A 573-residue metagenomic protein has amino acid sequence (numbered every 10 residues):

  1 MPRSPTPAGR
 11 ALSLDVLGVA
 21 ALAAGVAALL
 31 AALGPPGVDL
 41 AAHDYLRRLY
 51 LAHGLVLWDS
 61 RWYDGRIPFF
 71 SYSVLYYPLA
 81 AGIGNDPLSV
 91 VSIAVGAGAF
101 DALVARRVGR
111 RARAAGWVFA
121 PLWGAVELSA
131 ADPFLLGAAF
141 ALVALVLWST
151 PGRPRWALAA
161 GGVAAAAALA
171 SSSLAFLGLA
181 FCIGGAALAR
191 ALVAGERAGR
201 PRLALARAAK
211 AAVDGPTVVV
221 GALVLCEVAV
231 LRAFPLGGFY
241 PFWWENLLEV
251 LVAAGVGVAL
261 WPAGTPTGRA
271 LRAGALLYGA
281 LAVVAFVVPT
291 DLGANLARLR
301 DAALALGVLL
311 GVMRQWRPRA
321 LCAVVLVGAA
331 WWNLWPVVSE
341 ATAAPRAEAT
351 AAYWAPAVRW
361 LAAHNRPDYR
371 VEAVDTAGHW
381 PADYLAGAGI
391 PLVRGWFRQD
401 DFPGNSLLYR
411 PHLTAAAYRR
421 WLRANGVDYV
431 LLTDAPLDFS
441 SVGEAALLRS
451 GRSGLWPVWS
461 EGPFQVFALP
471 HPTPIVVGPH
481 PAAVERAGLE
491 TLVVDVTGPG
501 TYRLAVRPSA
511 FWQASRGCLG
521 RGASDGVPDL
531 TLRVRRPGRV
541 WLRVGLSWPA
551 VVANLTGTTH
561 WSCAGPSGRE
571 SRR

Functional and structural regions predicted by a protein language model:
M1-A28, S567-R573: Start-transfer (signal-anchor) and selected internal transmembrane alpha helices of multi-pass inner/ER membrane
L12, A27-G109, R113-A114, V118 (+4 more regions): Active-site lumenal/periplasmic loops and adjacent helix-entry segments of GT-C-fold, multi-pass membrane
L12-L40, L225-V228, A329-L334: Transmembrane signal-anchor helices characteristic of membrane glycosylation enzymes that use polyprenol
A32-L33, V104-V108, L145-R153, G184-E196 (+2 more regions): Structural signal for the C-terminal ends of transmembrane alpha-helices and the immediately following loop
P35-L46, H53, G137, V163-L304 (+1 more regions): Transmembrane catalytic cores of multi-pass membrane glycosyltransferases and polysaccharide-assembly enzymes
A99-A102, A120-G124, L136-W156, F181-A189: Specific aromatic-rich, kink-prone transmembrane helix
Q315-L334: Signature aromatic-anchored transmembrane alpha helix within multi-pass, membrane-resident enzymes that catalyze glycan
P336-R573: Extracytoplasmic
